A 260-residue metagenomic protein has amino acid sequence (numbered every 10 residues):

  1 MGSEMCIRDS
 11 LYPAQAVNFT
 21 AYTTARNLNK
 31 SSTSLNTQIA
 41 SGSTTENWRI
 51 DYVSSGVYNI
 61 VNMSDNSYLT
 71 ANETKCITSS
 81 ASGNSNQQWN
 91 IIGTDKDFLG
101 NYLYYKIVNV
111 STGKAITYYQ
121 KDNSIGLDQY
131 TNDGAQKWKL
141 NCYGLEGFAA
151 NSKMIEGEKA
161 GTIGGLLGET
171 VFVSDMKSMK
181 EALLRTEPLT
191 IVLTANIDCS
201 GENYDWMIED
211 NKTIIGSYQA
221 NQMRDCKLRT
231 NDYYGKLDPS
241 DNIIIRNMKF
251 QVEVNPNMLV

Functional and structural regions predicted by a protein language model:
M1-I7: Short, small-residue-biased leader/transition segments that mark boundaries at the very start of proteins
R8-S32, N47-T74, Q88-D122, K137-C142: Extracellular glycan-recognition/adhesion modules and their associated mucin-like linkers
P13, T24, S31, T44 (+14 more regions): Repetitive beta-strand solenoid architecture
T33-S34, I39-N47, A81-Q88, T131-A135: Trp/Gly-enriched beta-strand/coil motifs that build multi-repeat beta-propeller-like domains and related W-rich binding
N59-V61, K106-V108, V192, I215 (+1 more regions): Residues within well-ordered beta-strands of beta-sheet-rich folds
N141-T190, D198-S200: Extracellular "leader-to-stem" segments immediately downstream of a signal peptide or signal-anchor in secreted/lumenal
K180-P188, I197-I215, N221-N247, Q251-V260: Extracellular beta-strand-rich solenoid/capping regions of secreted or surface-exposed proteins that bind or remodel
